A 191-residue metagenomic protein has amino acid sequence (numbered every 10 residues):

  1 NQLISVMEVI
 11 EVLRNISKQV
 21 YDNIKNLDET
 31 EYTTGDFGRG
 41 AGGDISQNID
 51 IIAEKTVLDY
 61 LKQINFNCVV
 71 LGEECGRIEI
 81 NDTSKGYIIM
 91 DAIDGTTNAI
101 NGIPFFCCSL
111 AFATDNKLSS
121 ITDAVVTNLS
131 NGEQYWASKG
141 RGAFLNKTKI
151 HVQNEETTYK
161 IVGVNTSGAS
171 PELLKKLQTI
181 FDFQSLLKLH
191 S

Functional and structural regions predicted by a protein language model:
N1-I93: N-terminal subdomain of lithium-sensitive/metallo-dependent phosphomonoesterases centered on the IMPase/IPPase/PAP
I10-L13, S17, I24-L27, R39 (+3 more regions): An extended, acidic
I45, K85-G86, E133, T158-K160: A generic secondary-structure signal marking the coil-to-beta-strand transition
V69-E73, M90, A99-N101, S185-K188: General beta-strand structural signal in soluble alpha/beta enzymes
E73-C75, A92-I93, C108-L110, L129 (+2 more regions): Fold-independent oxyanion-binding glycine-rich loops and adjacent beta-strand/coil segments at enzyme active sites
T83-G140: DPxDG-like acidic metal-binding loop motif
